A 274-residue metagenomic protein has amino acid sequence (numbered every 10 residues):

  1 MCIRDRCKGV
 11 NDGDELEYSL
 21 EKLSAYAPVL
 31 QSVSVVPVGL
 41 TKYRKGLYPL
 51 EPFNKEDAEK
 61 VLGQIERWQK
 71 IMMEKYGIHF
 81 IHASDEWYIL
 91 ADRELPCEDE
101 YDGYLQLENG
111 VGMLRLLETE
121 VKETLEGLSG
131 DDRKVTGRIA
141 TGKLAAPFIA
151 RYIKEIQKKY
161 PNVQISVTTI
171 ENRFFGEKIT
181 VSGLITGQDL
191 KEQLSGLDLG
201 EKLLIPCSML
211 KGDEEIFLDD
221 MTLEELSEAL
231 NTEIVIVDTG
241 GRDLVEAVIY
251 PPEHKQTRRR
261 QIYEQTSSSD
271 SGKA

Functional and structural regions predicted by a protein language model:
M1-I3: Short, small-residue-biased leader/transition segments that mark boundaries at the very start of proteins
D12-S24: Catalytic cores of alpha/beta
A25-Y26, S34, G39-A274: Auxiliary Fe-S-binding modules of radical SAM enzymes
